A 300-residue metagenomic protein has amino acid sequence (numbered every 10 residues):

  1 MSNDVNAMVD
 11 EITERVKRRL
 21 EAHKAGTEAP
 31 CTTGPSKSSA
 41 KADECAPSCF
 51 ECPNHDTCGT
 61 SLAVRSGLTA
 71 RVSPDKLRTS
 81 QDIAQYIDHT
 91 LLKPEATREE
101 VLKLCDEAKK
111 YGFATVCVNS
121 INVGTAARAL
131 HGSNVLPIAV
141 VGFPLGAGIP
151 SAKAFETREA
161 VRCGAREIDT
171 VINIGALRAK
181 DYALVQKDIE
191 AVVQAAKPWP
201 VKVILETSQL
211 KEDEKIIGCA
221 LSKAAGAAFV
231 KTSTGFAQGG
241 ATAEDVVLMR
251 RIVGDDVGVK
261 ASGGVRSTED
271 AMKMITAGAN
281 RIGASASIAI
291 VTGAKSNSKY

Functional and structural regions predicted by a protein language model:
M1-R65: Protein-protein interaction and targeting regions used for scaffolding, dimerization, and localization
S66-A70: Extracellular "leader-to-stem" segments immediately downstream of a signal peptide or signal-anchor in secreted/lumenal
V72-Y111, I121-V259, S267-T292, N297-Y300: Alpha/beta enzyme core
T115-V118: Short, hydrophobic beta-strand segments that form beta-sheet elements in well-ordered domains
S262: Short hydrophobic "strand-cap" motifs at the C-terminus of beta-strands
